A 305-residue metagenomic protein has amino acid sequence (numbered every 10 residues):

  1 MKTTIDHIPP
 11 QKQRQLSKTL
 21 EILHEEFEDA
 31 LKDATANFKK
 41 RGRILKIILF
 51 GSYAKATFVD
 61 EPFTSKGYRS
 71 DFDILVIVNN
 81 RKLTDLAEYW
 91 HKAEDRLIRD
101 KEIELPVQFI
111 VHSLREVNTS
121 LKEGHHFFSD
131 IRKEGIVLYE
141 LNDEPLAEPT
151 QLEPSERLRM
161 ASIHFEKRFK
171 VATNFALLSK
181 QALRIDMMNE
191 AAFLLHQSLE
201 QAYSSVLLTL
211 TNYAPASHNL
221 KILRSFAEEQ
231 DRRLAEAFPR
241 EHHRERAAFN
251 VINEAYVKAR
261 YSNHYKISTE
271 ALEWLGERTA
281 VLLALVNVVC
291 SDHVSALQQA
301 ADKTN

Functional and structural regions predicted by a protein language model:
K2-A34, R41, F58-L121: Metal-dependent nucleotidyltransferase catalytic core
H7, K82-R96, K101-N305: Terminal alpha-helical segments
Q15, L23, R43, A296-N305: Charged interaction patches that mediate protein-protein contacts
S17, L45-I47, H196: Short amphipathic alpha-helical segments
F38-K40, F249-N250: A general structural signal for short secondary-structure junctions and capping/turn motifs
I44-F58: Short gly/ser-rich loop at a beta-strand->alpha-helix junction or flexible surface loop bordering the NTP-binding
